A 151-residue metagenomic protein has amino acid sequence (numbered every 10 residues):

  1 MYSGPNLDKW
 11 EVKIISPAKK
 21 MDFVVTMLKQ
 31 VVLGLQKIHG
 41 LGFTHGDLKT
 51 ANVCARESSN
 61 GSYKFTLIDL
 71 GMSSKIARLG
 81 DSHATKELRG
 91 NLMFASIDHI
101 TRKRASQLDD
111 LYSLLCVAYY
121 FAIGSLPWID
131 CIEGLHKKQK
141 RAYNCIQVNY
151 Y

Functional and structural regions predicted by a protein language model:
M1-M21: Conserved structural core of kinase catalytic domains
Y2-S3, K49, G71, D98 (+1 more regions): Anionic group-transfer/hydrolysis microenvironments
M27-L28: Activation segment signature within eukaryotic-like protein kinase domains
V31-I38: Conserved hydrophobic alpha-helix
H39-E57: Catalytic-loop of the protein kinase fold
A51-M93: Activation segment/activation loop of eukaryotic-type protein kinase catalytic domains
H99-Y150: Conserved C-lobe activation region of Hanks-type protein kinase-like domains
